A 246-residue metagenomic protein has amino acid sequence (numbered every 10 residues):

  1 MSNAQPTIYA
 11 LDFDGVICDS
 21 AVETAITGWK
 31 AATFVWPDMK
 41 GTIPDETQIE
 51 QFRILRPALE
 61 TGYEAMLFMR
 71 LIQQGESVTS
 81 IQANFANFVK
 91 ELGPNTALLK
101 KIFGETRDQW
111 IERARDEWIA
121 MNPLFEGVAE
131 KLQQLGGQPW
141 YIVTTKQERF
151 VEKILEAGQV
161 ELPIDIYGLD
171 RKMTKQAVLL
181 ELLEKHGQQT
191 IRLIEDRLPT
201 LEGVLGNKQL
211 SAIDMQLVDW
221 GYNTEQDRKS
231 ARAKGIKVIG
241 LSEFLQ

Functional and structural regions predicted by a protein language model:
A4-A10: Extreme N-terminal starter segment of soluble prokaryotic enzymes
D14-E152, A157: Alpha-helical substrate-recognition element adjacent to the catalytic core
E23, T145-Q147, D170-T174, E195-P199: Short beta->alpha linker loops
G28, I194-I239: Acidic, Mg2+-coordinating phosphoryl-transfer loop and its flanking beta/alpha structural elements, shared across
G136-I142, P163-D165, Q188-R192, D214: Short active-site oxyanion
E161-A177: A short, structured active-site edge motif that brings together acidic residues
Y167-G168, G235-F244: Short acidic-hydrophobic, aromatic-tinged amphipathic segments that line or gate anion-handling sites
Q176-L205: Conserved Lys-Pro-Asp/Glu-containing loop-to-beta segment of HAD-superfamily phosphomonoesterases, centered on
